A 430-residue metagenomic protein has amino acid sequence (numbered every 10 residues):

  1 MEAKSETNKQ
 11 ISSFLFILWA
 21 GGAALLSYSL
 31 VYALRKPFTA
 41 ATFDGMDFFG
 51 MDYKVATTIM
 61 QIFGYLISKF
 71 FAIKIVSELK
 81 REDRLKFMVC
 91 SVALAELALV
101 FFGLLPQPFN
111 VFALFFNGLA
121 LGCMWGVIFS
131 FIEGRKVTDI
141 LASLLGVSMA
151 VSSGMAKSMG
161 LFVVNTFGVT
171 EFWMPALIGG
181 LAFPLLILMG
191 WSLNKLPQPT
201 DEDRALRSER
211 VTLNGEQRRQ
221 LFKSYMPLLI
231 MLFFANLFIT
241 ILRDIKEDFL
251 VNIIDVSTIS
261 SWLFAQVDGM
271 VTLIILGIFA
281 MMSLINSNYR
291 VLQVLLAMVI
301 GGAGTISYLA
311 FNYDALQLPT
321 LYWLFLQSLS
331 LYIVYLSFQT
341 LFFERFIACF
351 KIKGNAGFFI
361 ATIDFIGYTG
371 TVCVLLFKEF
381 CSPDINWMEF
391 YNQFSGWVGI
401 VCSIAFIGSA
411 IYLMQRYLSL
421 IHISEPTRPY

Functional and structural regions predicted by a protein language model:
V55-I75, I274-I278: Central cavity-lining transmembrane alpha-helices of secondary-active solute carriers, predominantly the Major
A93-P106, G302-D314: C-terminal ends and interior cores of transmembrane alpha-helices in multi-pass membrane transporters/permeases
F109-M124, P319-V334: Hydrophobic core of transmembrane alpha-helices in multi-pass small-molecule transporters, especially MFS/SLC-type
C123-R135, V334-F350: Intracellular juxtamembrane helix-capping segments at the cytosolic ends of symmetry-related transmembrane helices
D139-V164, T362-V374: Glycine-rich segments within core transmembrane alpha-helices of 12-TM secondary carriers
G154-L193: Helix-loop-helix hairpin linking two adjacent transmembrane segments in secondary transporters
F264-S287: Transmembrane alpha-helices of Major Facilitator/SLC transporters
I421-Y430: Single conserved hydrophobic/aromatic residue that forms the stacking wall/gate of nucleotide- or nucleobase-binding
